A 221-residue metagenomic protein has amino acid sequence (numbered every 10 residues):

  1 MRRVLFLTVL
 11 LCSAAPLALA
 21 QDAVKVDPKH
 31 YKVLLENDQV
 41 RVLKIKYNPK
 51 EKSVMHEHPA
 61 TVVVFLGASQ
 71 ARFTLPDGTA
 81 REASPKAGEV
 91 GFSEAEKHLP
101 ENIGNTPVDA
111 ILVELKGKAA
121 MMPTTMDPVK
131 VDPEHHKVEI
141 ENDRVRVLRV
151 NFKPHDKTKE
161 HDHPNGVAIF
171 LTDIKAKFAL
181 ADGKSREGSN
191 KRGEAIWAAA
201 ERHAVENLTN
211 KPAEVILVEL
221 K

Functional and structural regions predicted by a protein language model:
V4-A14: Sec-dependent N-terminal signal peptides
A15-A20: Sec/Tat signal peptide C-region and signal peptidase I cleavage site
P28-K52, P59-V63, V113, V129-T158 (+2 more regions): A short glycine-rich, His/Asp/Glu-containing loop-to-beta-strand
E36-Q39, D77-A95, D182-A200: Short acidic-glycine-tyrosine-enriched beta hairpin
K52-S53, S69-T74, V90, T158 (+2 more regions): Short beta-strand segments in beta-sandwich/barrel cores
H58-D77, H163-D182: Glycine- and acidic-residue-biased ligand/ion/polar-headgroup-sensing regions
T61, A68, A95-K116, D173 (+1 more regions): Ligand-binding loop in jelly-roll beta-barrel domains
A83-P85, V90-E96, N102-L112, A120-D127 (+2 more regions): Cross-family detector of peptidyl-prolyl cis-trans isomerase
